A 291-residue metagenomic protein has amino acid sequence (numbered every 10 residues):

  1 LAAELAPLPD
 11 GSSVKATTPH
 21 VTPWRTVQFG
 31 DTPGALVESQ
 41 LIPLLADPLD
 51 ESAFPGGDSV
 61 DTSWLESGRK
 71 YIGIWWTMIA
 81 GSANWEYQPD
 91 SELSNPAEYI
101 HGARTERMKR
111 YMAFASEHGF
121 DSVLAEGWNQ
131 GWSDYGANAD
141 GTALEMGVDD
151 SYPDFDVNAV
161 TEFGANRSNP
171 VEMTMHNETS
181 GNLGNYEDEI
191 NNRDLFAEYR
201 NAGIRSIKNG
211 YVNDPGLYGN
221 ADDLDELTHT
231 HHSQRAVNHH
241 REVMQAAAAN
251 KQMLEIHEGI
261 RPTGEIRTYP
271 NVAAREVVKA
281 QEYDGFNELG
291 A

Functional and structural regions predicted by a protein language model:
L1-D58: N-terminal accessory beta-strand-rich subdomains and adjacent acidic, glycine-rich linkers that precede catalytic cores
T17-H20, S63-S67: Extracellular/periplasmic catalytic domains that process cell-envelope and extracellular macromolecules
A35-E38, G81-A83, S133, G264: Short helix/loop capping segments that flank catalytic or ligand/cofactor-binding pockets
T62-W64, I74-W76, N84, S116 (+1 more regions): Non-catalytic terminal/interface segments that mediate subunit docking, oligomerization, and allosteric communication
G68-I72: Transmembrane beta-strand segments of Gram-negative outer membrane beta-barrel proteins
I74-R107, H176-N191: Active-site mouth loops of central-metabolism enzymes
T105-W128, Y199-S206: Catalytic domains of carbohydrate-active enzymes, especially glycoside hydrolases
G127-A291: Aromatic- and carboxylate-enriched substrate-binding clefts and catalytic-loop regions of carbohydrate-active enzymes
